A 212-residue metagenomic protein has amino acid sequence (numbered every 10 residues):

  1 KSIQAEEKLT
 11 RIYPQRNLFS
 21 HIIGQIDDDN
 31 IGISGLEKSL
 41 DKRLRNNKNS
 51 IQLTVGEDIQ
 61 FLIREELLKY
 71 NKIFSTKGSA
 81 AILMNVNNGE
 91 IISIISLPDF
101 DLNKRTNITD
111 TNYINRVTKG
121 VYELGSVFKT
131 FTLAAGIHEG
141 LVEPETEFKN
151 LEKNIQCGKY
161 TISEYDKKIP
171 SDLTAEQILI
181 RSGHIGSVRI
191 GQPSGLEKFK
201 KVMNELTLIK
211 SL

Functional and structural regions predicted by a protein language model:
K1-N49, L53: Small/polar-residue-rich segments within soluble enzyme cores
S2-E6, I73, E145-T146, S211: Short, well-structured beta-strand/strand-turn elements
K8, E66-L67, T118, I190: Short beta-alpha junctions and helix-cap segments that line functional grooves
Y13-R16, F74-S75, N85, S171: Extracellular/periplasmic catalytic domains that process cell-envelope and extracellular macromolecules
N17, H21, I31, G35 (+9 more regions): Extracytoplasmic/secreted proteins, especially bacterial periplasmic and envelope-associated proteins
I22, L67, N71, S194 (+1 more regions): Structural signal for hydrophobic packing residues in well-ordered secondary-structure cores of soluble enzyme domains
R43-S79, N87: Conserved, well-ordered alpha-helix/loop/beta-strand core segments that scaffold catalytic motifs
A81, N85-S126, F131-L212: Beta-lactam-recognizing serine transpeptidase/beta-lactamase-like catalytic domain environment
